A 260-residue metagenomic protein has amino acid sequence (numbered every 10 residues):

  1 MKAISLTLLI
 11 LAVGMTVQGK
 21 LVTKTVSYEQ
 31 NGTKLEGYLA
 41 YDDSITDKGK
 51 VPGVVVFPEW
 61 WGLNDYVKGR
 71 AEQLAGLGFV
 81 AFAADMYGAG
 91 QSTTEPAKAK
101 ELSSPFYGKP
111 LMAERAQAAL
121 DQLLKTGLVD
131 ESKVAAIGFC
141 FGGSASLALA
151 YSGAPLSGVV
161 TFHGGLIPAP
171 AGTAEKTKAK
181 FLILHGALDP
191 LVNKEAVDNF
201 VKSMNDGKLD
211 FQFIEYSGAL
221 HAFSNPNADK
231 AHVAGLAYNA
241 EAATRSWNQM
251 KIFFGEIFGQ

Functional and structural regions predicted by a protein language model:
L9-Q18: Hydrophobic h-region of N-terminal signal peptides that target proteins for export in Gram-negative bacteria
T25-G127, N225-A237: Serine-hydrolase catalytic machinery in alpha/beta-hydrolase-like enzymes
R70, N193-M204: Short alpha-helix in the alpha/beta-hydrolase fold that links the catalytic acid
F79, M86, G164, Y216-G218: Active-site loop/turn elements of alpha/beta-hydrolase fold enzymes, especially the short glycine-/histidine-rich
Q117-T177: Primarily recognizes the serine-hydrolase "nucleophile elbow" in alpha/beta-hydrolase and SGNH/GDSL folds
T177, I183-H185, D189: Short beta-strand/loop motif that positions the catalytic acidic residue of the alpha/beta-hydrolase fold
L188-V192, H221: Acidic catalytic loop of the alpha/beta-hydrolase fold
N205-Q260: C-terminal catalytic histidine-bearing segment of alpha/beta-hydrolase fold enzymes
